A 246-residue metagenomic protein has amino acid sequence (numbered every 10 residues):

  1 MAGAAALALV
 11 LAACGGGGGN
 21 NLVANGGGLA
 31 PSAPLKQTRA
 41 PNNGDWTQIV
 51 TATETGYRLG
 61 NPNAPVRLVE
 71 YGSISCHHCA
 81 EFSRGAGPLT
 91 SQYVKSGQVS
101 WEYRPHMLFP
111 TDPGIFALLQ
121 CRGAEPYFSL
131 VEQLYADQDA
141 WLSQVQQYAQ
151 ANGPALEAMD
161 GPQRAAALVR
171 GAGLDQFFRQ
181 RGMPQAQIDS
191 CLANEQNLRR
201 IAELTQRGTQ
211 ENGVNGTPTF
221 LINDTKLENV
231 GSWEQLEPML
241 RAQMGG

Functional and structural regions predicted by a protein language model:
M1-G3: Bacterial N-terminal signal peptides that target proteins for export
L7-P113, T205-Q206, G245-G246: Extracytoplasmic thiol/disulfide redox context detector
M107-G216, L221-T225, V230-E234, R241-G245: Cysteine-centric redox/oxidoreductase cores and disulfide-bonded domains
